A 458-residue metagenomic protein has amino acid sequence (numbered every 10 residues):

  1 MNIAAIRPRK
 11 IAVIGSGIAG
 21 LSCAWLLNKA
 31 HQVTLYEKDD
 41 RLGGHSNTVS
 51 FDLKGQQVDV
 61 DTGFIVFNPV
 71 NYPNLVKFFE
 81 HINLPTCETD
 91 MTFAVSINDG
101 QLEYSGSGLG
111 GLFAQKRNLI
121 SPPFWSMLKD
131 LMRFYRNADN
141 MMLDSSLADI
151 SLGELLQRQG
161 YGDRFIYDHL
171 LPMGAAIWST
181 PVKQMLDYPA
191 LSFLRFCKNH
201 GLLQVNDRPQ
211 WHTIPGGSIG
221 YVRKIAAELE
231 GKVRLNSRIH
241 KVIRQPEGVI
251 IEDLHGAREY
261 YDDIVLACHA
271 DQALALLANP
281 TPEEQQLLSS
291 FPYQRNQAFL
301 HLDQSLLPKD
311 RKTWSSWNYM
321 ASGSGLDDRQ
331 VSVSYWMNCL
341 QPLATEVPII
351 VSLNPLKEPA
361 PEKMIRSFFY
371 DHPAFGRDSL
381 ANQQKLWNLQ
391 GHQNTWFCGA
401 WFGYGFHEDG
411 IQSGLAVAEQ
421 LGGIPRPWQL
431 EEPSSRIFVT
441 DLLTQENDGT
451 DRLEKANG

Functional and structural regions predicted by a protein language model:
M1-I11, K29-A30, F51-D52, L380-Q384 (+1 more regions): Extreme N-terminal leader/targeting segments of oxidoreductases
I6, R238-D371: Mid-domain catalytic core of redox enzymes that form a hydrophobic substrate pocket/lid adjacent to a catalytic redox
R9-L35: N-terminal Rossmann-like FAD-binding beta1-loop-alpha1 element of flavoenzymes
N28-D52: Glycine-rich FAD pyrophosphate-binding loop
V49-L75: N-terminal glycine-rich dinucleotide-binding loop that anchors FAD/FMN and/or NAD(P) in oxidoreductases
S50, S107-G108, L326-G458: Conserved flavin/dinucleotide-binding core of flavoenzymes
P69-D187, L194-R195: Mobile amphipathic helical/loop "lid" adjacent to a hydrophobic cofactor/ligand pocket
R195-L254, E259: Helical element adjacent to the flavin cofactor pocket in flavoenzyme catalytic cores
